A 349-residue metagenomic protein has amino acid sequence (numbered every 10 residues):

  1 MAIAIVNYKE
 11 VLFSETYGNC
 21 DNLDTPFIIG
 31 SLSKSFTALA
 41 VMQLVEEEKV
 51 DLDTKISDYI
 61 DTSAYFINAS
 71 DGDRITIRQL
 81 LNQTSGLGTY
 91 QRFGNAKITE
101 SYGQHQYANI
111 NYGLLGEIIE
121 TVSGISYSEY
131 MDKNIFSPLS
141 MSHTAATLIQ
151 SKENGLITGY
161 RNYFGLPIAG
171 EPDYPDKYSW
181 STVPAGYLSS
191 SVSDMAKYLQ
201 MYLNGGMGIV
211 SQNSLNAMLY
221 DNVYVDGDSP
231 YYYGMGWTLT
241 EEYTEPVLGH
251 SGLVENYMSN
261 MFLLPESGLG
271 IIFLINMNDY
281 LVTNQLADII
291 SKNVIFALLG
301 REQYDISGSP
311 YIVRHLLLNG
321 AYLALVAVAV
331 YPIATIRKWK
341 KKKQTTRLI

Functional and structural regions predicted by a protein language model:
M1-I29, Y65, T89-I98: Short, conserved catalytic-motif segment at the N-terminal edge
M1-N7, D132, K177-I349: Catalytic loop of the DD-peptidase/beta-lactamase superfamily, centered on the K-T-G motif and neighboring
I3, K9, F27-T54, Y112-E120 (+2 more regions): Active-site SXXK
V6-V11, I56, T147-N154: Short, solvent-exposed turn/loop segments enriched in Gly/Ser/Thr/Pro and often Arg
E15, T54, I125: Short beta-to-alpha loop/turn elements within the nucleotide-binding domains of ABC transporters
V41, V45, I60, L81-G88: Generic hydrophobic/packing signal
L52-I67, L139: Short, glycine/proline-biased beta-turn/loop segments that scaffold the active-site neighborhood
I67-E255: Short, surface-exposed loop or secondary-structure junction motifs that flank catalytic or metal-binding residues
